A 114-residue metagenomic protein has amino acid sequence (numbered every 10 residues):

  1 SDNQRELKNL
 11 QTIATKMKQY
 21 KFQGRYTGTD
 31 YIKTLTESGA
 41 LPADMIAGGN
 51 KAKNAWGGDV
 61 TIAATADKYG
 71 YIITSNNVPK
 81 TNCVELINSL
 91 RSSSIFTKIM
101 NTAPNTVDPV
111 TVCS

Functional and structural regions predicted by a protein language model:
S1-E37: Membrane-proximal N-terminal amphipathic helix
F22-S114: Periplasmic/extracellular, small/polar-rich flexible segments of pilin-like filament-forming proteins
